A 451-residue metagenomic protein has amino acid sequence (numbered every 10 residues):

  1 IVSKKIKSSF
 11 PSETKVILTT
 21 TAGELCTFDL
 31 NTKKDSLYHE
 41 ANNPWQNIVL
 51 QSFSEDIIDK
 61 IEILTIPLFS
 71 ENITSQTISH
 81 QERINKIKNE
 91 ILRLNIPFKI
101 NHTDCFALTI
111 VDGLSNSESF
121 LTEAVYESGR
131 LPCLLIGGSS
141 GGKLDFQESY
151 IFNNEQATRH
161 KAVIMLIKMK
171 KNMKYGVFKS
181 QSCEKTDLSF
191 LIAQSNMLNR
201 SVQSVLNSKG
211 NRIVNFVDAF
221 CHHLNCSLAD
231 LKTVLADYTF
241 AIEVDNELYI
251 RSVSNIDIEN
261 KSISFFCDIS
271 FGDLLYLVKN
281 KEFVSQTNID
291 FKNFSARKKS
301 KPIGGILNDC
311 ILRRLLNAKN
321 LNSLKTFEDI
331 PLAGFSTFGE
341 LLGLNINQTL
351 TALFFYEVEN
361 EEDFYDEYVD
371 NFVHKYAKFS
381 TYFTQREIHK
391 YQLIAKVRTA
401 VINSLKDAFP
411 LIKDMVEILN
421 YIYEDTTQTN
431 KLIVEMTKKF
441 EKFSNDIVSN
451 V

Functional and structural regions predicted by a protein language model:
I1-V451: Hydrophobic alpha/beta core scaffold segments
